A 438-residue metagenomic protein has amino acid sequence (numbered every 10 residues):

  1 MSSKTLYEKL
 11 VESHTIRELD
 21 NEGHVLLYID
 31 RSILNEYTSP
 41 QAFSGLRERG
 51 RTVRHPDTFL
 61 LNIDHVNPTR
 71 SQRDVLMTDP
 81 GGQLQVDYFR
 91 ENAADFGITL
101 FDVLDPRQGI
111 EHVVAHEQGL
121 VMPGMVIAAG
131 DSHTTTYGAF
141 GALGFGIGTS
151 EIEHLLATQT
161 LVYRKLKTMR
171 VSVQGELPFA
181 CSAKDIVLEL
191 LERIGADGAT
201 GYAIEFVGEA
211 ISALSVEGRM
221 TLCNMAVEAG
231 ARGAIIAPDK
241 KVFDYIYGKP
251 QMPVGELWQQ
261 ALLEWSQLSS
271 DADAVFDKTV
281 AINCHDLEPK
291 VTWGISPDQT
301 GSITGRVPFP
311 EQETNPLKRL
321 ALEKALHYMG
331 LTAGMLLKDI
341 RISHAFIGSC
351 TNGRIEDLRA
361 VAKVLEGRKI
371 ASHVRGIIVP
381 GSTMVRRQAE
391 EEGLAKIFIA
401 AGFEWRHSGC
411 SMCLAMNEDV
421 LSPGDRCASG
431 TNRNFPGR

Functional and structural regions predicted by a protein language model:
M1-R438: Fe-S-dependent hydro-lyases/dehydratases of central metabolism
